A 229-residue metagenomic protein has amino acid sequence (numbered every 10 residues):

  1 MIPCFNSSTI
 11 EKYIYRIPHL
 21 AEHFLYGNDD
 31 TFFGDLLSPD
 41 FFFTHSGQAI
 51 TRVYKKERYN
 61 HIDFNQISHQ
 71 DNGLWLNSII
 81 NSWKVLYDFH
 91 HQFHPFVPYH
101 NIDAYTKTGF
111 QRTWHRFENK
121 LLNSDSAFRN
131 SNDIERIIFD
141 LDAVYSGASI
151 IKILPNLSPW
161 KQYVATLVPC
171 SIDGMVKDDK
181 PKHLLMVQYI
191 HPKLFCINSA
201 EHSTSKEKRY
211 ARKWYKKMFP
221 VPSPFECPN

Functional and structural regions predicted by a protein language model:
M1, T31-F33, S38-D40, K56-R58 (+4 more regions): Short, solvent-exposed loop/turn segments at secondary-structure junctions
M1-L20: Active-site-proximal specificity loops/subdomain of glycosyltransferases
K12, R16, R112, N119 (+2 more regions): Charged/polar, solvent-exposed surface patches and flexible loops
I14-E57: GT-A fold catalytic core of metal-dependent nucleotide-sugar glycosyltransferases, centered on the diacidic
F32-L36, F41-T44, V85-P98, T106 (+2 more regions): Short catalytic/ligand-binding loop motif for oxyanion handling, primarily in non-cytosolic enzymes, centered on
I50-L141: Long, charge-rich alpha-helical interaction segments
R136-N229: Long, low-complexity C-terminal extensions of enzymes
